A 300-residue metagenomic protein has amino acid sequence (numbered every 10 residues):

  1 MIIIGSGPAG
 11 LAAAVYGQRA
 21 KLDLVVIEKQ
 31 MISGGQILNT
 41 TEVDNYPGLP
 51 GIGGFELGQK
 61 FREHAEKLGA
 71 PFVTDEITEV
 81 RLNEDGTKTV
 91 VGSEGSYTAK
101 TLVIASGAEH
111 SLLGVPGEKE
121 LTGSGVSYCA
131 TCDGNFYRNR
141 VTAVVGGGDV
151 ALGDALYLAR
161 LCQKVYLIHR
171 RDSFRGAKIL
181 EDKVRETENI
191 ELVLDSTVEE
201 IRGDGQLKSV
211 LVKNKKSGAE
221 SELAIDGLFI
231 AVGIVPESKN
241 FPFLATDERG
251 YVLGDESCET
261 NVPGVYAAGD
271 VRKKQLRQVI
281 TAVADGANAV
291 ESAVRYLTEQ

Functional and structural regions predicted by a protein language model:
M1-V25, A155-A159: N-terminal Rossmann-like FAD-binding beta1-loop-alpha1 element of flavoenzymes
G7-P8, I32, A108-H110, D149-V150 (+1 more regions): Residue-level detector of alpha-helix initiation sites
Q18-R19, Q30, R138-L161: Rossmann-like NAD(P)H-binding beta-loop-alpha module
R19-N39, Y166-R175: Glycine-rich FAD pyrophosphate-binding loop
Q30-G53, A177-D182: Conserved N-terminal glycine-rich FAD pyrophosphate-binding loop of Rossmann-like flavoproteins
A65-V91, S96-A99, R160-E256, R295-E299: A Rossmann-like FAD-binding core segment of flavoenzymes
E109, G114, E120-F136, I230-T281 (+2 more regions): FAD-site-proximal beta/loop scaffold in flavoenzymes
